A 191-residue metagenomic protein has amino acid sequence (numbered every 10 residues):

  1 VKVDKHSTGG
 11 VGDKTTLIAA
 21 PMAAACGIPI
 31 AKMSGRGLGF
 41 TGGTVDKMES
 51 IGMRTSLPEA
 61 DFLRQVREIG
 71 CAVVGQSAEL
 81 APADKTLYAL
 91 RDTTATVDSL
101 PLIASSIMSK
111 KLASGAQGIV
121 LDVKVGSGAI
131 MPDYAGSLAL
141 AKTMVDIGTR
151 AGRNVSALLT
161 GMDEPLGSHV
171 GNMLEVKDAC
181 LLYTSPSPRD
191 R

Functional and structural regions predicted by a protein language model:
V1-M33: Active-site cofactor/substrate anionic-group-binding motifs, chiefly glycine- and Lys/Arg-rich phosphate-binding loops
V11-A19, F40-G42, A83-D84, S105-S106: Short glycine/serine/threonine-rich phosphate/pyrophosphate-binding segments that cradle anionic phosphate groups
G37-M53: Active-site-proximal loop->helix
M48, L121, G161: Residue-level signal for inorganic ion chemistry
I51-C71: A glycine-rich helix N-cap at a beta->alpha junction
R67-S114: Phosphate/diphosphate-binding glycine-rich loops and adjacent basic-rich segments that engage nucleotide
D133-L182: Acidic, glycine-rich loop-and-beta core segments that form the ion-binding/anion-interacting portion of active sites
Y183-D190: Conserved small/polar residues in nucleotide/adenosyl-binding loops
